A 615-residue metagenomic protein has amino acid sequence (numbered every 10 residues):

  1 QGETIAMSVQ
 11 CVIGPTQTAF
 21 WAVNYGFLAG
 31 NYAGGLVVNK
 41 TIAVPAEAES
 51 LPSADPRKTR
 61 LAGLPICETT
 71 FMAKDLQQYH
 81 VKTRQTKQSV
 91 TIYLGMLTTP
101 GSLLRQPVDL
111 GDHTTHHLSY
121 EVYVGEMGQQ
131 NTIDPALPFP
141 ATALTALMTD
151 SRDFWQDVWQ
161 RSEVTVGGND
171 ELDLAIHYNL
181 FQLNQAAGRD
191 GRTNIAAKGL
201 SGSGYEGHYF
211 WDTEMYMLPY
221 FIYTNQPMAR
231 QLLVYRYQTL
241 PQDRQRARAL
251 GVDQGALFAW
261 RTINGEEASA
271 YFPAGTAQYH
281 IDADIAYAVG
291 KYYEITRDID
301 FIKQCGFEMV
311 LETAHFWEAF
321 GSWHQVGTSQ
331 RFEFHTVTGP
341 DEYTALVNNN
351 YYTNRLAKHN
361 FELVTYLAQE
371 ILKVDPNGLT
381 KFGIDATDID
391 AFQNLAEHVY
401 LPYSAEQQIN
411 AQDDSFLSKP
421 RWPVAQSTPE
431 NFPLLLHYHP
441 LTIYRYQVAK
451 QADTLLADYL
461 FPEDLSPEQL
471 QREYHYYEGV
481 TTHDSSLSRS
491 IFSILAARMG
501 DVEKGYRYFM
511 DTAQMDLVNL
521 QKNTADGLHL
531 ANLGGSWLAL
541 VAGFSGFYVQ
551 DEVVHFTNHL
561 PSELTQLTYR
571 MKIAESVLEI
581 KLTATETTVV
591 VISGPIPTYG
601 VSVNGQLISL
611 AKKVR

Functional and structural regions predicted by a protein language model:
Q1, P467-Q471, E478-G479, L495-R615: Non-catalytic C-terminal accessory modules of carbohydrate-active enzymes
G2-Y205, P440: Acidic/polar, glycine-enriched structural segments that form the non-catalytic walls/loops of the carbohydrate-binding
Q160-T165, Q182-A186, M215-Q226, P273 (+8 more regions): Well-ordered alpha-helical scaffold segments within catalytic/enzyme domains
V166-D173, G188-R192, Y223-L233, Y293-E308 (+4 more regions): Structural helix-adjacent loops and short alpha-helical linkers that scaffold large soluble proteins
G168, S201-W211, S269-D282, D341-N354 (+4 more regions): Solvent-exposed loop and edge beta-strand segments that line ligand/cofactor-binding and catalytic clefts
A187-S201, P227-A288, Y293, D300-Q304 (+4 more regions): Helix-terminus loop motifs that line ligand-binding clefts
Y209-Q238, Q369, L379-A525: Active-site core of glycosidic bond-cleaving carbohydrate-active enzymes
F316-T387: Acidic/histidine-rich catalytic neighborhood
